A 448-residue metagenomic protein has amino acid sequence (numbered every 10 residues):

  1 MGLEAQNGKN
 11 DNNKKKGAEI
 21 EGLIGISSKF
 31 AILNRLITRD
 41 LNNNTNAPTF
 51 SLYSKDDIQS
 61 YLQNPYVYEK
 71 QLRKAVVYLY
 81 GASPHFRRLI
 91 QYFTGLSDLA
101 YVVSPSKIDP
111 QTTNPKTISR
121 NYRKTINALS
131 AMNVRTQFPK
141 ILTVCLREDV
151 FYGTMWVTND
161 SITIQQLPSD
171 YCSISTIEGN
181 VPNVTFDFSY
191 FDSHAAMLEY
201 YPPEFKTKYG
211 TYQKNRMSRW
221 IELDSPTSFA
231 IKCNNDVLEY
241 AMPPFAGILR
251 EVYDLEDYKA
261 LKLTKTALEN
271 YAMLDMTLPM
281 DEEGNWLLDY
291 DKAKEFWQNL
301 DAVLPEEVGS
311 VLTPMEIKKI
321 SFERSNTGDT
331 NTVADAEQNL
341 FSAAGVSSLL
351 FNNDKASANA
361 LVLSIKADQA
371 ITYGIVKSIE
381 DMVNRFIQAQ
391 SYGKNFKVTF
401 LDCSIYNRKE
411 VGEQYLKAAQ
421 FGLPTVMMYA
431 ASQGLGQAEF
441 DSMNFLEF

Functional and structural regions predicted by a protein language model:
M1-T94, S104, Q111-M315, M428 (+1 more regions): Structured, contiguous alpha/beta core segments that scaffold functional sites
G8, Y80, E295-V308, T313-F448: C-terminal helix-loop subdomains that flank or include functional centers
